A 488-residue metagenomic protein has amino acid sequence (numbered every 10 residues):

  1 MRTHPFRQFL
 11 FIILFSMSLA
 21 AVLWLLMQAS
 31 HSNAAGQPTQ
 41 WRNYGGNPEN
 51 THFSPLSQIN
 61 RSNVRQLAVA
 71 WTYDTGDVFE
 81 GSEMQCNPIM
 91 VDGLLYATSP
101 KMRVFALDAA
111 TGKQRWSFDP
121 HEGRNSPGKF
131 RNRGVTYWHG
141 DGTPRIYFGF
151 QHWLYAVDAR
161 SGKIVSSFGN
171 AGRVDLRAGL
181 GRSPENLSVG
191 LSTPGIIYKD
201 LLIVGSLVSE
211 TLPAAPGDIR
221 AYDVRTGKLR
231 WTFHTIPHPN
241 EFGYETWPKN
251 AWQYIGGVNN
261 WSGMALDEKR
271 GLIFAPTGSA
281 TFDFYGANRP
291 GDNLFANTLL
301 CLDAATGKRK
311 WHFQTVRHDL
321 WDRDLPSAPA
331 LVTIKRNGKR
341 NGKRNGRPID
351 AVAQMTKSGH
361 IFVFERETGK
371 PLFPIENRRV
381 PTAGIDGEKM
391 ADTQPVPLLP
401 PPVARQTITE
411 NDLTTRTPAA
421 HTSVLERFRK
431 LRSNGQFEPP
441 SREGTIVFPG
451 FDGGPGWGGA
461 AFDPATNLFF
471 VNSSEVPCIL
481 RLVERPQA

Functional and structural regions predicted by a protein language model:
R2-F15: N-terminal Sec-pathway targeting helices
S32-A70, T235-F242, R416-S441: Blade/loop signatures of beta-propeller domains
W41-G45, G81-R103, P127-L154, L187-T211 (+6 more regions): Repeat-blade elements of multi-bladed beta-propeller folds
F53-D141, F148-S166, N170, V174-R177: N-terminal cofactor/phosphate-binding cores enriched in small/glycine residues, especially glycine-rich loops such as
Y73-N87, S117-G140, N170-P194, H234-G263 (+6 more regions): Extracytoplasmic beta-rich repeat domains
A109-T111, A159-S161, G169, V224-T226 (+2 more regions): Short loop/turn segments that connect beta-strands within beta-propeller blades
P216-L229, D292-T306, T368: Beta-propeller blade signature
